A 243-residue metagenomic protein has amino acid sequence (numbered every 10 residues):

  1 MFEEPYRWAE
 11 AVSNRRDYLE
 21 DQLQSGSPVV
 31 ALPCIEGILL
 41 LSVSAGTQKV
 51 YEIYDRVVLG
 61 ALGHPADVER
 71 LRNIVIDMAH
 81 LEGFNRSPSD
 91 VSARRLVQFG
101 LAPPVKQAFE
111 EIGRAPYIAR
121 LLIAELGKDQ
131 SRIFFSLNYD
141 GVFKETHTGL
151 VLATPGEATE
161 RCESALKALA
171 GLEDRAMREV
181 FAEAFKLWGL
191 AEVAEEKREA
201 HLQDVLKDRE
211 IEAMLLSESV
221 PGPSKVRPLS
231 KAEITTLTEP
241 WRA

Functional and structural regions predicted by a protein language model:
M1-A243: Long, low-complexity N-terminal extensions
